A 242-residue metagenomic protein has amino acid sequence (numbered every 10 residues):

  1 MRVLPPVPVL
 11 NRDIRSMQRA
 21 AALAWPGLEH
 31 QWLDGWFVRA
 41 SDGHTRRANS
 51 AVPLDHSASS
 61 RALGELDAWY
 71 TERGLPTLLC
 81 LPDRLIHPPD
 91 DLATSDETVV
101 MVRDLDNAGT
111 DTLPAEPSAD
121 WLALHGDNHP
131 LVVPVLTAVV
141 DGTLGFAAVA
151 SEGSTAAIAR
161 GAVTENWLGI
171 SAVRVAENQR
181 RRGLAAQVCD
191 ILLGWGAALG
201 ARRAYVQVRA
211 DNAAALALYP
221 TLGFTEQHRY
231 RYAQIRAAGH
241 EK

Functional and structural regions predicted by a protein language model:
M1-M17, S50-S57, E97-V100, D104-V139 (+2 more regions): Short amphipathic alpha-helix that is part of the acyltransferase structural core
M1-T71, L78, R84-I86: N-terminal charged segments
L23-E29, G74-P76, P82, E97 (+2 more regions): A short helix-loop-beta-strand connector motif used in the catalytic cores of GNAT acetyltransferases and, in some
H44-S50, A162-I170, R180: A conserved beta-turn-beta hairpin within the catalytic core of GNAT-like acetyltransferases that forms part
S59-D67, A172-V175, R181-G194, A198 (+2 more regions): Conserved acetyl-CoA-binding loop-helix of GNAT-fold acetyltransferases
R73-P82, G196-Q207: Conserved GNAT acetyl-CoA-binding A-motif
R84-T94, A186, A210-R229, R236: Conserved active-site alpha-helix within GNAT-family acetyltransferase domains
L136-A176: A conserved beta-strand-loop-helix scaffold within acyl/acetyltransferase catalytic domains
